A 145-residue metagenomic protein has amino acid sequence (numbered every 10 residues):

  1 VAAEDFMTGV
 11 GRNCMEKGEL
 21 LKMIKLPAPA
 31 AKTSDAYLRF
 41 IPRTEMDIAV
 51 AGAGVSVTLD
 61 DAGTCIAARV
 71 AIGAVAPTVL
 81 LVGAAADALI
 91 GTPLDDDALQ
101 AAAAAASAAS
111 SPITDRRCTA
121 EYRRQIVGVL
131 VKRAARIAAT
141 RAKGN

Functional and structural regions predicted by a protein language model:
V1-N145: C-terminal structural segment of proteins
